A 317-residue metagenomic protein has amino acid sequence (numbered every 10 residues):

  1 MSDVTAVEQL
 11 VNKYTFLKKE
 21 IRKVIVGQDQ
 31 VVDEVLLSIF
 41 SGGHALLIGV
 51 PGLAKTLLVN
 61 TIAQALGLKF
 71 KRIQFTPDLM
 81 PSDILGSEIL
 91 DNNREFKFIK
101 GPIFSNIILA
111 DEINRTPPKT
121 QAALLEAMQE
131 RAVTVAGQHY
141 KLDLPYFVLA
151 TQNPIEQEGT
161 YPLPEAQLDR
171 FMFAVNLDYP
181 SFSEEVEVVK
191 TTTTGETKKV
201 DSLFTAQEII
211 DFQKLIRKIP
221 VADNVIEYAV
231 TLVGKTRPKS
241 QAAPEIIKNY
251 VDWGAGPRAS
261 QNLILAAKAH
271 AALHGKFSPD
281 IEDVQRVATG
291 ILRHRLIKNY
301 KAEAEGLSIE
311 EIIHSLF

Functional and structural regions predicted by a protein language model:
M1-D3, K239-F317: C-terminal engagement/docking regions of AAA+ P-loop ATPases
V7-L10, V24, A174-I246, L273-F277 (+2 more regions): Conserved C-terminal "switch" segment of AAA+ ATPases
E8-L53: Pre-Walker A (pre-P-loop) alpha-helix and adjacent loop at the N terminus of AAA/AAA+ ATPase modules, a conserved
E34-L37, L90-L109: Conserved alpha-helical scaffold flanking the Walker A/P-loop in AAA+ ATPase domains
I39-T76: Walker A/P-loop
L68, Y161-D178, E196-K199: A short helix-turn-beta junction within AAA+ P-loop NTPase domains corresponding to the substrate/partner-engaging
S82, F104-Q129, D143, E158-Q167 (+1 more regions): Conserved AAA+/SF3 P-loop NTPase catalytic/coupling segment centered on the Walker-B
K97-N106, V135-Q152, L163-M172: AAA+/SF3 P-loop NTPase mechanochemical coupling elements
